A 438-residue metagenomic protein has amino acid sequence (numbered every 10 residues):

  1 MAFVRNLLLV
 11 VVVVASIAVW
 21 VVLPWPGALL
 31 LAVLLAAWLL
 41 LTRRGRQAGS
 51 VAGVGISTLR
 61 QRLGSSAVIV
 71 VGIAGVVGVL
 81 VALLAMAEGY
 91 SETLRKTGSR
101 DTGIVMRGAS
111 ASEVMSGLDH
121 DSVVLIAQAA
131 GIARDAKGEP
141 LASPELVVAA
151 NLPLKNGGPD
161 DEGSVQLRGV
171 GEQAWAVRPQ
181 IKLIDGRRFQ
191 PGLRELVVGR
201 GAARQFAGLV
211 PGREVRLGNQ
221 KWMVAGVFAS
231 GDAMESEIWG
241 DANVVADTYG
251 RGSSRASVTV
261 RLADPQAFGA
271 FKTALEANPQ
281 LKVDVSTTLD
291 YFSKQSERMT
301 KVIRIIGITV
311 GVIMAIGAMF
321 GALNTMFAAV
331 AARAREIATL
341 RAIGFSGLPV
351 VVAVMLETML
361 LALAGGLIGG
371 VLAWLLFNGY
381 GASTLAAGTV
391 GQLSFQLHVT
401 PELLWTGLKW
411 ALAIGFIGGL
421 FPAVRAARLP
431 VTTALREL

Functional and structural regions predicted by a protein language model:
M1-V11, A36-V77: N-terminal Sec/SRP start-transfer signal
A2-I17, Y90, D264-F320, A329-A331 (+2 more regions): Peri-transmembrane interface segments
N6-L31, L367-K409, L420, V424 (+2 more regions): Short helix-loop junctions at transmembrane helix boundaries
L63-Y90, T300-E336, M359-I368, I417: Hydrophobic alpha-helical transmembrane segments of multi-pass inner-membrane transport and secretion
A74-Q166, R187, G192, T273 (+2 more regions): Hydrophobic, regular-secondary-structure patches
R134, P153-G163, R204-G307: Mechanotransmission and gating elements of multispan inner-membrane complexes involved in transport and envelope
D161-Q205: Short beta-strand boundary microenvironments
F320, F327, A332-G381, T406-I414 (+1 more regions): Transmembrane alpha-helical interface segments in multi-pass membrane proteins
